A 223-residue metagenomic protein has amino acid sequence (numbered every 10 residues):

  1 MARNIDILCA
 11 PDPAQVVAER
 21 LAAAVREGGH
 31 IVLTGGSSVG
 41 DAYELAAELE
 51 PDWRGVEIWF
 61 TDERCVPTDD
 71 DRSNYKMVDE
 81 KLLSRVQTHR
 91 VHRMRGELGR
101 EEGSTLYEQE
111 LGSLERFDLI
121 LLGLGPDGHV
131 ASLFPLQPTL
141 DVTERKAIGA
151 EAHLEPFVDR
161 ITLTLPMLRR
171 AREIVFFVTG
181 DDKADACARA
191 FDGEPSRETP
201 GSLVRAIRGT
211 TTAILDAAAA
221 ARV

Functional and structural regions predicted by a protein language model:
M1-I31: N-terminal glycine-/serine-/threonine-rich phosphate-binding loop
A2, W53-L121: Ligand-binding beta-strand-loop-alpha-helix segment within the catalytic cores of soluble metabolic enzymes
L21, E27-L49: Glycine-rich N-terminal segment of FAD-binding domains in flavoprotein oxidoreductases, spanning the beta-loop-helix
L33-S38, L122-P126, T179: Glycine-rich beta-strand-to-loop/alpha-helix junction loops that act as flexible
L45-W53, P135-E144, D192: A glycine- and small-aliphatic-rich helix-loop capping segment at beta-alpha/alpha-beta transitions that lines
S104-T105, A131-L136, A186-A190: A short secondary-structure junction signal
I120-L122, P126-P166: Class I SAM-dependent methyltransferase SAM-binding "motif I" and its flanking Rossmann-like core
R172-V223: ATP/nucleoside-binding phosphotransfer catalytic cores, i.e., glycine-rich phosphate-binding loops
